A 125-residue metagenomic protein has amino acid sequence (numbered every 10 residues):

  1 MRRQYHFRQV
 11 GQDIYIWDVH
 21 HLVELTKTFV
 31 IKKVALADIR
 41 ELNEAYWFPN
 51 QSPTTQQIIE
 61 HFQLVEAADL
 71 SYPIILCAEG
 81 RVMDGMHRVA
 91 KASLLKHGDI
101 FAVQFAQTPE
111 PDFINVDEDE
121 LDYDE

Functional and structural regions predicted by a protein language model:
M1-Y46: Glycine-rich short-loop/terminal segments
R2, A68, L121-Y123: N- and C-terminal low-complexity/disordered segments
T28-R81: Short alpha-helix boundary/capping and kink motifs at helix termini
K33-D38, D99, N115-D124: Short, solvent-exposed coil/turn linker segments
N50-Q56, Q107-E125: Amphipathic, charge-rich alpha-helical segments that serve as recognition/docking helices
E79, F105-Q107: Residues that form or immediately flank small-molecule/cofactor binding pockets and catalytic motifs
E79-L95: A sequence-level detector for short glycine-anchored, His/Arg-bearing signature motifs that mark catalytic or binding
G98-F105: Short hydrophobic/aromatic-enriched beta-strand-loop microsegments
